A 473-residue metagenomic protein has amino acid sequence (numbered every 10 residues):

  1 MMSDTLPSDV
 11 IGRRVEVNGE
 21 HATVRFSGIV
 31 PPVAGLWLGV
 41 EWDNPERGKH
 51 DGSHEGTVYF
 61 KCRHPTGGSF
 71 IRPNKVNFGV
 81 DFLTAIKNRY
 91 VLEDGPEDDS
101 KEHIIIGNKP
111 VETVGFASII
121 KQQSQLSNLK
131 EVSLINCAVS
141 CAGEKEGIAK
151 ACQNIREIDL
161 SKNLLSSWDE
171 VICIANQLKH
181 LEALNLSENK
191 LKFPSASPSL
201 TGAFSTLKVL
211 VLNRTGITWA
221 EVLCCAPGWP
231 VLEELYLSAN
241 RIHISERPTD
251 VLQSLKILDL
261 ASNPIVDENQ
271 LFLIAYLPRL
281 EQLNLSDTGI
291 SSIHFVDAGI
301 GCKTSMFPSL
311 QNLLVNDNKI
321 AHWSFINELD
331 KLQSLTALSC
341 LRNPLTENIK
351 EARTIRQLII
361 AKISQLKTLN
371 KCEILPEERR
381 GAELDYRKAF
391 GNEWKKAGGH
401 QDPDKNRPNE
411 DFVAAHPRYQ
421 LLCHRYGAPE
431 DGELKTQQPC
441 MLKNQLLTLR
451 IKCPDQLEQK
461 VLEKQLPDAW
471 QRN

Functional and structural regions predicted by a protein language model:
D4-H21: Short coil-to-beta transition motif at edge beta-strands of beta-rich domains
V10, N18, H64, P73-V266 (+1 more regions): Long, contiguous C-terminal flanking segments immediately downstream of a protein's structured core
R14, I29-V30, I360-A361: A general structural signal for short secondary-structure junctions and capping/turn motifs
T23-R25: Residues located in well-ordered beta-strands
S27-P65: Basic/aromatic-rich interaction segments and small domains that mediate binding to polyanionic partners
